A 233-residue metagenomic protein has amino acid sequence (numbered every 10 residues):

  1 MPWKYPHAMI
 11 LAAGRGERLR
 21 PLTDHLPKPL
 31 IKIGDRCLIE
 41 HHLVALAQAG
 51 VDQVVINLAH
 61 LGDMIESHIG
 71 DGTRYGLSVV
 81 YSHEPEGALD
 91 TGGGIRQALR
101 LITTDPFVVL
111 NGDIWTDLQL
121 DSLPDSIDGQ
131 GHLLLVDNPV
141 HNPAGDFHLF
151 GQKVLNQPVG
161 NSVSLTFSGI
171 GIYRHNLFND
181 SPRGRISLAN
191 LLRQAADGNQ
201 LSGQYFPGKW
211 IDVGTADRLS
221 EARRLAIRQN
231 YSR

Functional and structural regions predicted by a protein language model:
M1-I10, K32, R36-N111, D180-R183 (+1 more regions): Conserved N-terminal catalytic core of the sugar/cofactor nucleotidyltransferase
Y5-L22: A phosphate-binding catalytic loop at a beta-strand-loop-alpha-helix junction that coordinates phosphoryl groups
L19, I65-I69, A222: Hydrophobic packing residues within well-ordered alpha-helices of enzyme cores
D24-K28: Short alpha-helical oligomerization interface
P29, S78-V80, Q130, Q200-S202: Conserved beta-strand segments of alpha/beta enzyme cores
V108, W115, L120-I127, N138-H141 (+1 more regions): Catalytic-core segments of class I nucleotidyltransferases/pyrophosphorylases that form NMP-activated intermediates
H132-D146: Short beta-strand-to-loop element that shapes/binds the nucleotide-sugar donor at the catalytic cleft/hinge
